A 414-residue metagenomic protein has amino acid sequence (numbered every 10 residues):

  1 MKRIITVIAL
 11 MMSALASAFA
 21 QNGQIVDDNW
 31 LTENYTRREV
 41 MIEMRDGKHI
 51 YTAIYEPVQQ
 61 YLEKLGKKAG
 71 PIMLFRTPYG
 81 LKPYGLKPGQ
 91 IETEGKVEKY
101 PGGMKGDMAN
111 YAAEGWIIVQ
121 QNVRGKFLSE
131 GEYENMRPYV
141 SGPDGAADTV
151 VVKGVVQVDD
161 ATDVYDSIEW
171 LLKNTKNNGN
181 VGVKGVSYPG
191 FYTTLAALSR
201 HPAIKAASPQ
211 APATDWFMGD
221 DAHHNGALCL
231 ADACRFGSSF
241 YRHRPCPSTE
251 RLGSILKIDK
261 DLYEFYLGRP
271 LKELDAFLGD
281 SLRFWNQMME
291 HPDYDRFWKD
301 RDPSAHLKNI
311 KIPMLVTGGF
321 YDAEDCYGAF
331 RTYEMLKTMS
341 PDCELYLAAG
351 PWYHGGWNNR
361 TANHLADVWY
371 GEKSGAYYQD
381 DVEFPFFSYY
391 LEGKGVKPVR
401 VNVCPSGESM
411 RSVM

Functional and structural regions predicted by a protein language model:
M1-G23: Bacterial Sec-dependent N-terminal signal peptides
G23-R38, E43-K48, P202, C246 (+7 more regions): Alpha/beta-hydrolase-fold serine-hydrolase catalytic core, especially in secreted/extracellular enzymes
D46-K64: A short loop-to-beta-strand scaffold at the N-terminal edge of the catalytic core in hydrolase folds
K64-K173, N359-Y370: Cap/lid segment of the alpha/beta-hydrolase catalytic domain
K82, E94-V97, P101-D107, A113 (+4 more regions): Accessory cap/linker subdomain of secreted extracellular hydrolases
T175-S187: Alpha/beta-hydrolase fold nucleophile elbow
V183-G185, Q210, T317: Short beta-strand immediately N-terminal to the catalytic nucleophile in serine-hydrolase-like folds
G185-L195: Glycine-rich nucleophile elbow surrounding the catalytic serine of serine-hydrolase chemistry
